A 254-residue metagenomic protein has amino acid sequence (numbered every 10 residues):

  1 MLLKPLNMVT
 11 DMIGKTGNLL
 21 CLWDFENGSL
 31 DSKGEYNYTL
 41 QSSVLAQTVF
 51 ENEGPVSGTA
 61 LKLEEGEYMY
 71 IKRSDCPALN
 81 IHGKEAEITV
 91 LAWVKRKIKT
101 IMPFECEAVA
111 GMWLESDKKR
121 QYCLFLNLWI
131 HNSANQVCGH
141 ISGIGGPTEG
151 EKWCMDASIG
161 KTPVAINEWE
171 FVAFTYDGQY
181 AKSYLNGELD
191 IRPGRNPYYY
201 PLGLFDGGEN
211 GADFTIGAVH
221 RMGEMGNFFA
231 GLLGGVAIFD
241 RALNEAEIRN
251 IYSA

Functional and structural regions predicted by a protein language model:
L2-A254: Extracellular glycan-associated modules
